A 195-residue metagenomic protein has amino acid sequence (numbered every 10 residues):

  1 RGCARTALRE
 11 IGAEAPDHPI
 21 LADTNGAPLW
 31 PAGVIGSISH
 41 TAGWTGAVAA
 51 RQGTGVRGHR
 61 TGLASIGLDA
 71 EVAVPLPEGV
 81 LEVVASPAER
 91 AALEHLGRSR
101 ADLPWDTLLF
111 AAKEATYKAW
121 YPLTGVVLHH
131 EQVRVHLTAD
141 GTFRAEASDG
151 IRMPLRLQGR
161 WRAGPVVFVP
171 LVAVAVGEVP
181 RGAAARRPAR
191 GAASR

Functional and structural regions predicted by a protein language model:
R1-R195: Core catalytic alpha/beta fold that binds nucleotide/phospho-ligands
